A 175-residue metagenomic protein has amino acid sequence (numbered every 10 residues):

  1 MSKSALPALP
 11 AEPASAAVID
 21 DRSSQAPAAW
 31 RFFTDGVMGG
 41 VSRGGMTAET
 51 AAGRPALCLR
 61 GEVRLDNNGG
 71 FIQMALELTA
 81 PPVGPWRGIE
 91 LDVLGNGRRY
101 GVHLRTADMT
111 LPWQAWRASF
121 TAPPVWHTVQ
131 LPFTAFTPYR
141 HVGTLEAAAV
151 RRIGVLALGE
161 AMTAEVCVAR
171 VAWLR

Functional and structural regions predicted by a protein language model:
M1-R175: Beta-rich carbohydrate-recognition modules and glycan-binding surfaces
